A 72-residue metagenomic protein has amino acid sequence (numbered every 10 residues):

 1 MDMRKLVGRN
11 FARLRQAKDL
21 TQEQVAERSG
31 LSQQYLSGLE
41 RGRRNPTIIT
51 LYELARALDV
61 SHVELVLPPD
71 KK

Functional and structural regions predicted by a protein language model:
M1-L6: A detector for short, charged/polar N-terminal pre-domain segments
R9-R28: Short basic helix-loop element that most often maps to the first helix and adjoining turn of HTH DNA-binding modules
F11, V25-A26, L36-L39, L65: Conserved hydrophobic/aromatic packing and binding residues within compact polymer-binding modules
E23, Q34, Y52, V63: Residues within helix-turn-helix
G30-R44: Recognition helix of helix-turn-helix/homeodomain-like DNA-binding domains that insert into the DNA major groove
T47-L51: Long, hydrophobic alpha-helical segments
R56, E64-K72: Short, charged recognition helix plus adjacent turn of helix-turn-helix-like nucleic-acid-binding domains
